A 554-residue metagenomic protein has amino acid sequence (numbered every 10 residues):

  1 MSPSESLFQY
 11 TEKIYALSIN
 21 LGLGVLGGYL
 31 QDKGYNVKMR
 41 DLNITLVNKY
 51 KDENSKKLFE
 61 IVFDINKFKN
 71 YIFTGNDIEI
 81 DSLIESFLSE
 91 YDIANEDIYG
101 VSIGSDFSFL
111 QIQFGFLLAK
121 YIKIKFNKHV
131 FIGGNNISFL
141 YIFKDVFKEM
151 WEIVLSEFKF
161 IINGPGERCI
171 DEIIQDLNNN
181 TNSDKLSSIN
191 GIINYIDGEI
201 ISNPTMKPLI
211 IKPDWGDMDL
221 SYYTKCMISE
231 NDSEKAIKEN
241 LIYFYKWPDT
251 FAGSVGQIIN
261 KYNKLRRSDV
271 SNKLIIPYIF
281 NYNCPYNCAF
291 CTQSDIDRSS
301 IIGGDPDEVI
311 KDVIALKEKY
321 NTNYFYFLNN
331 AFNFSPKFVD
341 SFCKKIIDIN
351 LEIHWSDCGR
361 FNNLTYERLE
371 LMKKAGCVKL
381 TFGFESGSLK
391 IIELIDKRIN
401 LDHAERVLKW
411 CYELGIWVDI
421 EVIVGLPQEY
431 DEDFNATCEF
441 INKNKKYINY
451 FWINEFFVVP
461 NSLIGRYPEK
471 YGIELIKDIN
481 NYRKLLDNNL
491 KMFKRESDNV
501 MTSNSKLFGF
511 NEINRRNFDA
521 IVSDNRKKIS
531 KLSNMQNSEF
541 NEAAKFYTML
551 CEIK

Functional and structural regions predicted by a protein language model:
M1-L17: Short glycine-rich His-centered loop
F8-T11, F158, G303, P336 (+1 more regions): A structural motif corresponding to the C-terminal lobe/cap of the Radical SAM core domain
Y15-L30: Short catalytic helix/loop segments, enriched in acidic residues and glycine and frequently bearing histidine
L26, F87, Q111-I122, E149-V154 (+5 more regions): A general structural detector for well-ordered alpha-helical segments in enzyme core domains, enriched
L26-Y29, N36-L46, Y50, Y71-I211: Glycine-rich beta-alpha loop elements in corrinoid/cobalamin-binding modules across cobalamin-dependent enzymes
V37, V130, I189-N190, F325 (+4 more regions): Hydrophobic/aromatic residues located in beta-strands of well-ordered beta-sheets within soluble catalytic
S221-W417, E439: Radical SAM [4Fe-4S] cluster-binding motif and immediate context
